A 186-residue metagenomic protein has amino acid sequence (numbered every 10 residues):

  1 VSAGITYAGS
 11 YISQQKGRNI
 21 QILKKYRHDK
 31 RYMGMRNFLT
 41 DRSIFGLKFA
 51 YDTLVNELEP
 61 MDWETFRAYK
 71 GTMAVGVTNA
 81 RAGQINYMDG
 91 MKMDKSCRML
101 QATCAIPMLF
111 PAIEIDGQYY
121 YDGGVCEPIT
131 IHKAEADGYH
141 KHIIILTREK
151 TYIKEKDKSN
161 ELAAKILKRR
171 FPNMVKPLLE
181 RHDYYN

Functional and structural regions predicted by a protein language model:
V1-S13: Catalytic nucleophile loop
G4, V75, L100, Y121-D122 (+1 more regions): Conserved small-residue
K16-M61, T78-M93, G124-N186: Non-catalytic peripheral regions of patatin-like phospholipases
L58-T72: A short alpha-helix-loop-beta-strand transition element characteristic of N-terminal alpha/beta dinucleotide-binding
T65, P107-A112, I143-I144: Short, structured loop/turn "capping" segments at alpha-beta junctions
M73-N79, P111: Short beta-strand scaffold segments in enzyme catalytic cores
T103-F110, C126: Ligand/cofactor pocket segment of small-molecule handling proteins
A112-Y119: Short, basic, glycine/proline-bearing loop/turn elements
